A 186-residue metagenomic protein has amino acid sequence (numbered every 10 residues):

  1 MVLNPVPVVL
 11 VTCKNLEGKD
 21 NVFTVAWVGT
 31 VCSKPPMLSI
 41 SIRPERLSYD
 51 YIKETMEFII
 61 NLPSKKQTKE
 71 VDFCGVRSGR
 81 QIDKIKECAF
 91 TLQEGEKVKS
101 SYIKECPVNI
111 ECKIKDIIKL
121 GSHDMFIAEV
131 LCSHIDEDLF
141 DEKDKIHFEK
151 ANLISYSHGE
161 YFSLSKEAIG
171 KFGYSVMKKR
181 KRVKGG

Functional and structural regions predicted by a protein language model:
M1-G186: Basic, polyanion-binding surface patches
